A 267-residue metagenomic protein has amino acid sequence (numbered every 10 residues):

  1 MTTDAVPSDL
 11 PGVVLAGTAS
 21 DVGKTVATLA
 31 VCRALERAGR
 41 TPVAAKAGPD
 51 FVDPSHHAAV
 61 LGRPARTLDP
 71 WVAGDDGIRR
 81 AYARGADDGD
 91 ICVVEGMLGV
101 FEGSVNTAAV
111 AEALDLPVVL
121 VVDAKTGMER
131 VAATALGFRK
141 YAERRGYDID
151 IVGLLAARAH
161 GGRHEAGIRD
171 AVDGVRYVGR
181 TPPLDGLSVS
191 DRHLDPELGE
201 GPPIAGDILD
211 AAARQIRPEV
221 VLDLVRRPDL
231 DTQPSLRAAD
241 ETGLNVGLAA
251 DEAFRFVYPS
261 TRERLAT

Functional and structural regions predicted by a protein language model:
T2-L114, V122-D150, G162-R163: ATP-dependent carboxylate-amine ligase catalytic core
V6-S8, D229, A250, V257: Hydrophobic N-terminal alpha-helices or hydrophobic patches in metabolic proteins across all domains of life
S8-P11, A239-N245: A short, charged/proline- and glycine-enriched loop that marks the coil->beta-strand transition at the N-terminal
V13, V43-A45, R66, V119 (+3 more regions): Hydrophobic/aromatic beta-strand patches that form the interior of the parallel beta-sheet core in alpha/beta enzyme
V31, L35-E36, V172, L265-T267: Hydrophobic alpha-helical packing residues
D87-D88, P117, L265-A266: P-loop NTP-binding module
K125-R237: Internal gly/pro-rich beta-alpha loop/helix module that stabilizes soluble enzyme cofactors or their anionic handles
L244-T267: Phosphate-binding active sites in nucleotide-utilizing proteins
